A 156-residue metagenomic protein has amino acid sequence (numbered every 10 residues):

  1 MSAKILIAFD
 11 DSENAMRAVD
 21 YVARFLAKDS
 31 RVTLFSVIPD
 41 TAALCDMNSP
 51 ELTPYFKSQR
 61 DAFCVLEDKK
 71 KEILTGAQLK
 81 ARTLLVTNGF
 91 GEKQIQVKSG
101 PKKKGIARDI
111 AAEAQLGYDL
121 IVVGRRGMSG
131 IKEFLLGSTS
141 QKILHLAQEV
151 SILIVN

Functional and structural regions predicted by a protein language model:
S2-C64, N88: Small/aliphatic-rich secondary-structure junction motif
L6, R31-T33, Q96, L120 (+1 more regions): A structural signal for isolated positions on well-ordered beta-strands in alpha/beta enzyme cores
A15-A18, I106-A107, L136: Amphipathic coiled-coil/heptad-repeat helices and related helical stalk/stem segments that mediate oligomerization
F35-V37, K98-G100, V155: Conserved beta-strand termini and adjacent loop/short-helix elements that scaffold enzyme active sites in alpha/beta
D68-I73, A77: Low-complexity, serine/threonine/proline-enriched polar segments
L79, T83-L120: Structural beta-alpha unit
A112-N156: Gly/Ser-rich helix-loop-strand patches that form or flank binding pockets for ribonucleotide-derived cofactors
